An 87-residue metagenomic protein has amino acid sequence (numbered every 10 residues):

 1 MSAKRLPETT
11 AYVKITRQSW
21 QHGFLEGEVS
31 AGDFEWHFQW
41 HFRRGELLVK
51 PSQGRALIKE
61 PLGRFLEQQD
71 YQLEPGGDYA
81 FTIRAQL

Functional and structural regions predicted by a protein language model:
M1-E8, I83-L87: Short intrinsically disordered terminal tails
A3, I15, H41-F42, T82: Intrinsically disordered, low-complexity sequence elements enriched in Ser/Thr/Gly/Pro
T9-W40: Amphipathic, interaction-prone secondary-structure segments
R44-L87: Acidic, low-complexity intrinsically disordered segments
